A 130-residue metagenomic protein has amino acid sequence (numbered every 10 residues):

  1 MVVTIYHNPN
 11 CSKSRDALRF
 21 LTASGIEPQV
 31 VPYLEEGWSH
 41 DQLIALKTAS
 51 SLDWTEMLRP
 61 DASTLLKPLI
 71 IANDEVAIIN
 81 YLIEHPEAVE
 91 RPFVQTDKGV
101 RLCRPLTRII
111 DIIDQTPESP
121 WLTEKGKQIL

Functional and structural regions predicted by a protein language model:
M1-S24, P28-Y33: Local sequence-structure signature of Cys/Sec-based thiol-disulfide redox active-site neighborhoods
Y33-L130: Thiol/selenol-based redox catalytic cores and closely related redox-interacting motifs
